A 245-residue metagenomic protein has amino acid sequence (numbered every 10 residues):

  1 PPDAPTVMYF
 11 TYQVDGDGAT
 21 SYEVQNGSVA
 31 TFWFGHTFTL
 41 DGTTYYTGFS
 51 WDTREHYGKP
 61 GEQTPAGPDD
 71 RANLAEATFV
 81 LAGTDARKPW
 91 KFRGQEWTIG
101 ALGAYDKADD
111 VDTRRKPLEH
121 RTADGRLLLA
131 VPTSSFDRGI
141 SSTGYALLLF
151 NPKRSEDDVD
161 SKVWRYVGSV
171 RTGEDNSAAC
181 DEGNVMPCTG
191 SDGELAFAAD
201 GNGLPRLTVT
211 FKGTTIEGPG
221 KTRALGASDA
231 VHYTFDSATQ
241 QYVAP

Functional and structural regions predicted by a protein language model:
P1-A30, H36-T39, D137, T143 (+1 more regions): Acidic, small-residue rich beta-repeat scaffolds with periodic aromatic anchors
A4-A72, E76-F79: N-terminal Sec/ER secretory leader and immediately downstream segment of secreted/extracellular precursors
L40-T53, H120-S135, A196-K212: Acidic/hydrophobic-patterned starts of short beta strands in beta-sheet-rich repeat architectures
Y45-R121: Short N-terminal edge-element motif at the start of the domain
S50, T78-L81, V131, F150 (+2 more regions): Hydrophobic side chains in beta-strands
H56, T64-P65, S134-F136, I216: Short beta-turn/strand-loop junction motif enriched in small, turn-promoting residues
R71-A101, L128-L129, T143-T172: Long, charged/polar, surface-exposed segments that mediate recognition or autoinhibition
D112-N151, E156: Contiguous hydrophobic, core-forming segments of folded domains
